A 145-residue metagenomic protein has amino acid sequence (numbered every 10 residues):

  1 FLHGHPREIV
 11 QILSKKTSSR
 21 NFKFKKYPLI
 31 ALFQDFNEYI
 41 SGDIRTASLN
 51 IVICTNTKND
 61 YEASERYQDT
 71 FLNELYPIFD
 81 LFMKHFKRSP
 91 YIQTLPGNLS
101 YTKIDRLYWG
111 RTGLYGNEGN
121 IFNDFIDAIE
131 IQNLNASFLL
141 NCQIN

Functional and structural regions predicted by a protein language model:
F1-G42, Q93-S100: Small/polar-rich, solvent-exposed N-terminal microdomains that initiate assembly or binding
I12, S18-F22, A63-R66, L114-N123: Low-complexity, polar-biased intrinsically disordered regions enriched in Pro/Ser/Thr/Gly
P28-A31, L49, L134: A broad, low-specificity signal marking well-ordered, structured residues that form hydrophobic/aromatic
Q34, I53, F138-L140: Hydrophobic side chains in beta-strands
I40-I44, Q93-N145: Short, charged interaction patches at domain edges and termini
T46-R66: Short acidic, glycine/tyrosine-flanked loop/strand segments centered on an H-E-D-like triad
R66-M83: Short secondary-structure subsegments characteristic of cysteine-rich extracellular domains
F79-N98: Acidic, metal/cofactor-coordinating or nucleic-acid-engaging core segments within structured domains
